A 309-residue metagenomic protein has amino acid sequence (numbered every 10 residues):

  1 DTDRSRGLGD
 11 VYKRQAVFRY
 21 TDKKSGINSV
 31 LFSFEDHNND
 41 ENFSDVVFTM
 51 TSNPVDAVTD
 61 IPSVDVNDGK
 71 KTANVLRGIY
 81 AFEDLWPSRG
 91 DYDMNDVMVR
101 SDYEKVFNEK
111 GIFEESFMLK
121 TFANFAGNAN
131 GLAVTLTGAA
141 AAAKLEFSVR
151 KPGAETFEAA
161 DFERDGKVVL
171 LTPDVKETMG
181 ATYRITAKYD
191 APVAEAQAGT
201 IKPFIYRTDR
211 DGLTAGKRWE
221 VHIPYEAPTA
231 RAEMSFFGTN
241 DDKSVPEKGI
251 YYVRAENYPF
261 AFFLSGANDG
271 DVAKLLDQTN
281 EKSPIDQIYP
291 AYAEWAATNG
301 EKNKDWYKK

Functional and structural regions predicted by a protein language model:
D1-L8, Y12: Single conserved hydrophobic/aromatic residue that forms the stacking wall/gate of nucleotide- or nucleobase-binding
T2-R4, L31-F34, R254-E256: Extended, compositionally biased low-complexity polar/Lys-Gly-rich tracts and adjacent boundary/linker regions are
V11, F18-S25: Cysteine-clustered segments with highest specificity for TGF-beta superfamily mature ligands
T21, I27, S33-E226: Extracellular/surface-associated beta-sandwich interaction domains
E163-K309: A eukaryote-biased signal for long
